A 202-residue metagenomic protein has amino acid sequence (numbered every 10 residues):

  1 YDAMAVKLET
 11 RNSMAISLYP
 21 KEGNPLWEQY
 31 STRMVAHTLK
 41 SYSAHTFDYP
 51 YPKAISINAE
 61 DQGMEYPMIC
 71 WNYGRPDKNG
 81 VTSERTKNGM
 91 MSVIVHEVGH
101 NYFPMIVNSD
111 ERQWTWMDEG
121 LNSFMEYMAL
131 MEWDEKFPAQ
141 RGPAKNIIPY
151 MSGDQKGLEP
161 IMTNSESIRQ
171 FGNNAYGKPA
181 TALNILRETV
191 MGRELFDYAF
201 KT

Functional and structural regions predicted by a protein language model:
Y1-V95, F124: Hydrophobic helix-coil surface modules that form long, contiguous segments used for peptide/substrate interaction
P20-Y30, E111-R112, S167-G172, I185: Second-shell loop/turn segments in exported
K40-F47, F103-P104, E126-M131, I185-G192 (+1 more regions): Sec-exported extracytoplasmic/periplasmic mature domains
D48-I57, D110-Q113, K136-A139, L195-A199: Surface-exposed patches in mature extracellular/periplasmic domains of secreted proteins
M64, T86-V95, W114-M117, L121 (+1 more regions): Secondary-structure capping and boundary motifs in well-ordered enzyme cores
V98-T115, M128, E132-D134: Catalytic Zn2+-binding segment of zinc metalloproteases
E119-A182: Acidic/His/Gly-enriched intrinsically disordered linker/tail segments that often contain short helix/coil "MoRF-like"
G172-T202: Amphipathic alpha-helical substructures
